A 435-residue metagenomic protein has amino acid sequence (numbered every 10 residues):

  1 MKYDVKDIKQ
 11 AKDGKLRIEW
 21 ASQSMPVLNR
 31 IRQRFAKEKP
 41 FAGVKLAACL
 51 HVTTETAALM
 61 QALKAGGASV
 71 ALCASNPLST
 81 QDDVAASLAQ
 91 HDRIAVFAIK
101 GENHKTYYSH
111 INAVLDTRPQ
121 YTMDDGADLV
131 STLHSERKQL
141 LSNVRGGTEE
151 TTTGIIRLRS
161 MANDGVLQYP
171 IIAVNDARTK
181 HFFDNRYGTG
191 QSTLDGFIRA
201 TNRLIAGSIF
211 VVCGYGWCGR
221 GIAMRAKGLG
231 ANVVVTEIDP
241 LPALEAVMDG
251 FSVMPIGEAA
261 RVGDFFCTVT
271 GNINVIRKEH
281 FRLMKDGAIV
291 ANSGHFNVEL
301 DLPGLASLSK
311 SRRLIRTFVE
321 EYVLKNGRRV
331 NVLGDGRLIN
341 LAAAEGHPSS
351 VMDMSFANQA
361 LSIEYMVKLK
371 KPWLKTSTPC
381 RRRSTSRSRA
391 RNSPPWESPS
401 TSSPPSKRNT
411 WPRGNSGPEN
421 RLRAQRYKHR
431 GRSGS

Functional and structural regions predicted by a protein language model:
K2-F41, A74-S208: Glycine/serine-rich phosphate-binding loop and adjoining beta1-alpha1 elements at the start of nucleotide-handling
K12-P26, F41-K45, T53, Y169-G207 (+2 more regions): Adenosine-phosphate binding glycine-rich loop
L50-G67, K180, D184, G188-V262 (+2 more regions): Glycine-rich phosphate/diphosphate-binding loop of Rossmann-like nucleotide-binding domains
A68-T80, V234-T236: Short internal beta-strands
A74, T122-G126, R137-T153, N272 (+3 more regions): ADP-ribose/adenylate-binding Rossmann-like module
T117-R118, R261-V262, D286: Alpha-helix C-terminal capping/helix-to-coil transition sites in glycosyltransferase folds
E419-S435: Short, basic, low-complexity termini and linkers enriched in Ser/Thr/Gly/Pro that act as targeting/leader peptides
